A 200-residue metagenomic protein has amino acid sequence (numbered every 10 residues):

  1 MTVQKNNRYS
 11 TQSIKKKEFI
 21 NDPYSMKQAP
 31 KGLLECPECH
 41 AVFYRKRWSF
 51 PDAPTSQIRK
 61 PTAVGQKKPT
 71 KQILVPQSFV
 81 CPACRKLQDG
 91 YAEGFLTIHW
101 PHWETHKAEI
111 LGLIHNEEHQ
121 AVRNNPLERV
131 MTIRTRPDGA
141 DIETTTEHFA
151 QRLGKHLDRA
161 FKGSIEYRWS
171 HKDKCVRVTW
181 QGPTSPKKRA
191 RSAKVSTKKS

Functional and structural regions predicted by a protein language model:
M1-E104, N125: Charge-rich, low-complexity segments
T2, K27-Q28, G32-V42, T70 (+3 more regions): Long C-terminal interaction/binding lobes of large macromolecular proteins
K5-N7, E93, H106-A108, R189-T197: Proteins with a high burden of low-complexity, intrinsically disordered sequence enriched in S/T/G/P/A and R, requiring
N6-Y9, Q66-Q72, W103-K107, L111-E117 (+2 more regions): N-terminal start-of-chain detector that recognizes signal peptides and the immediate post-cleavage beginning
R47, P51-A53, E104-H106, D141 (+3 more regions): Residues in flexible loops and secondary-structure boundaries
R59, A63, E104, R134-P137 (+1 more regions): Short amphipathic alpha-helical patches
V80, Q88, H102-T135: An N-terminal amphipathic alpha-helical segment
G90-W100, E128-T146: Short glycine-rich, basic-tinged beta-strand/loop micro-motifs
